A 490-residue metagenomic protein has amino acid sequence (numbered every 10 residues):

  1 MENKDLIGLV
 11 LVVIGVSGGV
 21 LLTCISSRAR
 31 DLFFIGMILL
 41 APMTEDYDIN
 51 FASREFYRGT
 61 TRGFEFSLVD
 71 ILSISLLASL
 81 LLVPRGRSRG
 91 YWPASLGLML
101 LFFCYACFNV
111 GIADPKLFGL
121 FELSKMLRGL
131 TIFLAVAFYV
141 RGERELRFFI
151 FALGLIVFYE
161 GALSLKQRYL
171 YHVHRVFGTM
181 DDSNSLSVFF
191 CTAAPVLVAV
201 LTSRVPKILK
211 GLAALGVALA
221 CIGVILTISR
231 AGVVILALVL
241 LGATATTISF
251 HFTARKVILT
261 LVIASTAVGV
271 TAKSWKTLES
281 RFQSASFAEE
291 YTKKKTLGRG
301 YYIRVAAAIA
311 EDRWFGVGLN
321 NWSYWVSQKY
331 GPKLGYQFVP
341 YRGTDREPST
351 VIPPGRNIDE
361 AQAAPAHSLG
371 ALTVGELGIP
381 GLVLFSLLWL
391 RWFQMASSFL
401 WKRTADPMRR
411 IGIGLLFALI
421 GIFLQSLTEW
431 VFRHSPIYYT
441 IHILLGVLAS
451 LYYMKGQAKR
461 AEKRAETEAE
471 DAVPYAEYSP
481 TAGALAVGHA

Functional and structural regions predicted by a protein language model:
M1, V16-T23, L76-L77, M99-G111 (+9 more regions): Alpha-helical transmembrane segments of multi-pass inner-membrane proteins
M1-C107, R141-F151, V200-G211, A254-I258 (+3 more regions): Transmembrane signal-anchor hairpin modules in multi-pass inner-membrane enzymes, especially those that act on
S27, K166-Y171, I222-I228, T244-T296 (+5 more regions): A membrane-periplasm/extracellular boundary helix in multi-pass inner-membrane enzymes that assemble envelope glycans
Y47-R62, Y169-T179, P354-A371: Juxtamembrane membrane-water interface segments that cap and precede transmembrane helices
T61-L72, F121-K125, T179-C191, A231 (+3 more regions): Membrane-interface micro-motifs in multi-pass membrane enzymes
L240, L259, F385-R391, I413-P474: Transmembrane alpha-helices of multi-pass inner-membrane enzymes
T244-A245, Q362, E376-I420: Hydrophobic transmembrane alpha-helices and their immediate junctions
A288-T296, N321-T373: Interfacial juxtamembrane loops and adjacent helix segments that form the catalytic/substrate-binding surfaces
